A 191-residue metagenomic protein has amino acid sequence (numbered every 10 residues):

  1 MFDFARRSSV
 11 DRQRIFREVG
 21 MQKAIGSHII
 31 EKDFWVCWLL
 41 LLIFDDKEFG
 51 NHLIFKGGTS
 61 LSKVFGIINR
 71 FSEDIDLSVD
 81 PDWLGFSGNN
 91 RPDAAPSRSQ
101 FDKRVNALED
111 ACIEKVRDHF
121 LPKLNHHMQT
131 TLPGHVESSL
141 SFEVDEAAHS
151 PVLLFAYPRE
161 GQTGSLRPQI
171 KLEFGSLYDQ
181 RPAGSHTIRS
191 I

Functional and structural regions predicted by a protein language model:
M1-I191: Compositionally biased terminal segments of proteins
